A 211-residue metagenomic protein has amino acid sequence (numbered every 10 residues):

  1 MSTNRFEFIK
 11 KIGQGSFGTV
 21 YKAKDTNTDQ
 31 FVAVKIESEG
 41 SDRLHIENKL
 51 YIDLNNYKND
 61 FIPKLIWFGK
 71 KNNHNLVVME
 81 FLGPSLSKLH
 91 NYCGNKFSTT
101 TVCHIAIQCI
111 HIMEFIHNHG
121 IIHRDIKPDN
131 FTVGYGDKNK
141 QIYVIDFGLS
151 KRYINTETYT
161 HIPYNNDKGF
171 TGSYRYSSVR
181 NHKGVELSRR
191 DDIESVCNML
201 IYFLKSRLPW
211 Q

Functional and structural regions predicted by a protein language model:
T19: Conserved N-lobe ATP-binding subsite of Hanks-type protein kinase domains, especially the beta3 VAIK lysine
D25-H45: ATP-binding glycine-rich loop module of kinase domains
K64-N75: Short beta-strand micro-motifs within the conserved protein kinase catalytic domain, predominantly in the N-lobe
L82-N91: Structural motif in protein kinase domains
I105-A106: Activation segment signature within eukaryotic-like protein kinase domains
H117-Y135: Catalytic-loop of the protein kinase fold
T132-T171: Activation segment/activation loop of eukaryotic-type protein kinase catalytic domains
N181-Q211: Conserved C-lobe activation region of Hanks-type protein kinase-like domains
